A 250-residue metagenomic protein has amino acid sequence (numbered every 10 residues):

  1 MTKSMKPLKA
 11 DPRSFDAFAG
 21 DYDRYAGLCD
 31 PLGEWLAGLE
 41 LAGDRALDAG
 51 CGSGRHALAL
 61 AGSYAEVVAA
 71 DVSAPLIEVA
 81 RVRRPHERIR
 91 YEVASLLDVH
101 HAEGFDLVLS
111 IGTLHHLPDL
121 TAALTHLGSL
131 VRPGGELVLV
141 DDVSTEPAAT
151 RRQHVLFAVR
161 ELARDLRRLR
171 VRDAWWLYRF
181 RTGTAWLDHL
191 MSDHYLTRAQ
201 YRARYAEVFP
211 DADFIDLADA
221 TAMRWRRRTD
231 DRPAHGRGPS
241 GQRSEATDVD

Functional and structural regions predicted by a protein language model:
M1-A42, A59: Conserved class I S-adenosyl-L-methionine
A49, S53-D98: Class I SAM-dependent methyltransferase SAM/SAH-binding core
L109: A conserved beta-strand element that flanks and buttresses the S-adenosyl-L-methionine
G112-T113: Short catalytic micro-motifs in class I SAM-dependent methyltransferases
A122-P133: A short glycine-rich, Lys/Arg-flanked "PGG" loop and its adjoining helix->strand segment in the class I
V138-L169: Conserved class I S-adenosyl-L-methionine
S192-P210: Short alpha-helix
F214-G238, R243-D250: Core SAM-dependent methyltransferase catalytic element
